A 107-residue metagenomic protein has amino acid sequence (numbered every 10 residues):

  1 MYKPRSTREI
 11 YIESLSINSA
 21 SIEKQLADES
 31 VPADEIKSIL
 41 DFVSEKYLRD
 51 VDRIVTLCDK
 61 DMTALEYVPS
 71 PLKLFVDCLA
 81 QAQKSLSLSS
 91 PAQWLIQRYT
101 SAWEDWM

Functional and structural regions predicted by a protein language model:
M1-M107: Extended, low-complexity, amphipathic alpha-helical coiled-coil/linker regions that act as scaffolds and localization
